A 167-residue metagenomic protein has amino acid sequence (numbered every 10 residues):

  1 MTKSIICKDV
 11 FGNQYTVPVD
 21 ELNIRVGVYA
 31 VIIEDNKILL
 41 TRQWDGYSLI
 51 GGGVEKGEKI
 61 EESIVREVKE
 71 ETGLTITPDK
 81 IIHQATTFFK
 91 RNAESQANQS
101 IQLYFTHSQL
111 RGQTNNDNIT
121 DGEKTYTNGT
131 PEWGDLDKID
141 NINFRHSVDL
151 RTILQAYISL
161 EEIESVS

Functional and structural regions predicted by a protein language model:
M1-Y29: Acidic, metal-coordinating catalytic segment for phosphate/diphosphate chemistry, firing primarily on the Nudix
N13-D20, R91-S95, I119-D121: Short, P/G- and charge-enriched loop/turn segments at secondary-structure junctions
D20-I24, S95-I101, E123-N128: A generic structural micro-feature
I32, Y104-S108, E132-D135: Short, well-ordered beta-strand micro-motif
I33-E71: Conserved Nudix-box catalytic region and its N-terminal flanking loop in Nudix hydrolases and closely related
Y47, T114, D121-S167: Nudix hydrolase/Nudix homology domain
T75-Q84: A short coil-to-beta-strand element that immediately follows conserved catalytic motifs
F89-N118: Active-site-adjacent beta-strand/loop module that shapes the phosphate/pyrophosphate-binding cleft
